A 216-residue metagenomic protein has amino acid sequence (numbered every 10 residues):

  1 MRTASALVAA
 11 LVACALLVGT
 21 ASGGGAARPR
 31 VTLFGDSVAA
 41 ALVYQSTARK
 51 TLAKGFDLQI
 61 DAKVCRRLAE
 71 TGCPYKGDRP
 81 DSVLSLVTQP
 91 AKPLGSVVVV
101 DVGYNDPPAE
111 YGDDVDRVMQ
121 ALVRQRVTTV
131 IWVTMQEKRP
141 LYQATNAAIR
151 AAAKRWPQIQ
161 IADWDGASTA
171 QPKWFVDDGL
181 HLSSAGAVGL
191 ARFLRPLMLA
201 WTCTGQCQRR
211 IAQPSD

Functional and structural regions predicted by a protein language model:
M1-V8: Bacterial N-terminal signal peptides that target proteins for export
C14-P29: C-terminal region of N-terminal signal peptides and the immediate post-cleavage residues of exported proteins
R28-D114, L141-A144: Conserved SGNH/GDSL esterase-like catalytic core that processes O-acyl groups on lipids and polysaccharides
G35-V38, L42, K50, V102 (+6 more regions): Sec/Tat-exported extracytoplasmic proteins
V43-S46, L84, G112-M119, N146-R150 (+3 more regions): Extracytoplasmic/secreted envelope proteins and their assembly/folding machinery, especially bacterial periplasmic
G55, V127-T129, Q158: A generic structural signal for alpha->beta connector loops
V99-N105, D116-A148: Active-site segments of SGNH/GDSL-like serine hydrolases that catalyze O-acetyl group transfer/hydrolysis on lipids
R139-D216: Catalytic His-Asp segment of secreted/periplasmic serine-dependent ester chemistry enzymes
